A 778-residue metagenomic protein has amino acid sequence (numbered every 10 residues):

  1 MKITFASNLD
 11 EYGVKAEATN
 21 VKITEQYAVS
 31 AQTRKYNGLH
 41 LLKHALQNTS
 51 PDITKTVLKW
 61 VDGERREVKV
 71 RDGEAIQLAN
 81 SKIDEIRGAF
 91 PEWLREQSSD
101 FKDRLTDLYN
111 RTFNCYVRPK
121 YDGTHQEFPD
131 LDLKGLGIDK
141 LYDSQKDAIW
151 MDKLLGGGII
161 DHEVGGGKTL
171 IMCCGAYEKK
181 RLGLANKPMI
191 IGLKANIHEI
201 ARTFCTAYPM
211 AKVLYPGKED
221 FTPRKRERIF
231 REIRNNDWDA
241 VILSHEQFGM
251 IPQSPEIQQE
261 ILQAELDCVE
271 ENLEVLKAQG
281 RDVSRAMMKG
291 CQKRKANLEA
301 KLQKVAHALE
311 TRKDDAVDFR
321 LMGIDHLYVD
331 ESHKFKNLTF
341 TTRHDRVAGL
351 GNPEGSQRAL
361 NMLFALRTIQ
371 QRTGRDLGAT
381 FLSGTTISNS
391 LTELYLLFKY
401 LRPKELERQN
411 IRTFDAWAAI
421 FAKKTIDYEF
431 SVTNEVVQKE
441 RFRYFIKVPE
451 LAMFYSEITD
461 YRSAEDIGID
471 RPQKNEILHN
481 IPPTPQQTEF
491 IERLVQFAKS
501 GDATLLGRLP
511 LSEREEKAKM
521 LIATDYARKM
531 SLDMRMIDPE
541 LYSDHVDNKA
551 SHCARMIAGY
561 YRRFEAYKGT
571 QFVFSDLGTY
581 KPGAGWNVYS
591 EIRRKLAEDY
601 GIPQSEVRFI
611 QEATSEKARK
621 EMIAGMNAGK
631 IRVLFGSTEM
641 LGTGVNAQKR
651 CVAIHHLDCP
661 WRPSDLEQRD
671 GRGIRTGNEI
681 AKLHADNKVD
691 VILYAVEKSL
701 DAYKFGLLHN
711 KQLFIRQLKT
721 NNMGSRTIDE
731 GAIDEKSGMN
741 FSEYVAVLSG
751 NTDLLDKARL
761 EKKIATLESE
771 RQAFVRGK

Functional and structural regions predicted by a protein language model:
M1-C115, P209, I233-V241, E256-G280 (+5 more regions): Charged, low-complexity intrinsically disordered regions
Y116-D143, K153-G156, V164-G167, I171-C174 (+4 more regions): Conserved Helicase C-terminal RecA-like lobe
I160: Hydrophobic anchor at the beta1->P-loop junction of P-loop NTPases
I171-R202, M210-A211, T373-L377: Conserved SF1/SF2 helicase motif Ia
A195-F221, R228, E232-N235, L401-E405: Conserved helix-turn-beta segment of the N-terminal RecA-like "Helicase ATP-binding" lobe in SF1/SF2 helicases
P223, I242-E246, G601-Y703: Conserved RecA-like P-loop NTPase helicase motor core
K225-L273, A278-Q279, R285-K289, K293-H326 (+4 more regions): Inter-lobe coupling linker of SF2 helicases/translocases
D330-E331, L657: Walker B catalytic acidic pair
